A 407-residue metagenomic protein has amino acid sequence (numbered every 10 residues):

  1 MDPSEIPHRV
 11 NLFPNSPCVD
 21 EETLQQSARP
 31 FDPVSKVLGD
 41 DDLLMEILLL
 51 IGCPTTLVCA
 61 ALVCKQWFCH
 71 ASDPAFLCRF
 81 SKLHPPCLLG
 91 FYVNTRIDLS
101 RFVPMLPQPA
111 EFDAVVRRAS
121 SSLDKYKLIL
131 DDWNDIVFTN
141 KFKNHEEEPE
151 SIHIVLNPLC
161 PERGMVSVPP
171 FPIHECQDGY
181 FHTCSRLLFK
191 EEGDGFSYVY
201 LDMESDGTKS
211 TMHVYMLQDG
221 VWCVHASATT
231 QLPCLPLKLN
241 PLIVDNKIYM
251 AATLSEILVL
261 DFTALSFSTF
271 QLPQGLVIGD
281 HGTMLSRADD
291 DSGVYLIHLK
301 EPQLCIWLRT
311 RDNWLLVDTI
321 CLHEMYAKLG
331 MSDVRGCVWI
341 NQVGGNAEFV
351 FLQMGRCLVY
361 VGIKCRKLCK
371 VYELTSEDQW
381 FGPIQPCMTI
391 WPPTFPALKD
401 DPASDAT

Functional and structural regions predicted by a protein language model:
M1-T407: N-terminal entry/capping and adjacent linker segments that precede and initiate structured domains
